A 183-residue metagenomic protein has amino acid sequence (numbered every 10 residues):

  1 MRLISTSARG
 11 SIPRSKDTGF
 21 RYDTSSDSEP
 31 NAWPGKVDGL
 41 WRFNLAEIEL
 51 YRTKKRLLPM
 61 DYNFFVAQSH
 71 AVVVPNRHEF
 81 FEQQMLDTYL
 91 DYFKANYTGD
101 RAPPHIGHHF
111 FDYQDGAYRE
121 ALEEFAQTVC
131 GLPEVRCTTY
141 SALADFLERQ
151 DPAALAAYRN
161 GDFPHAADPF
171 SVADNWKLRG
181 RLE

Functional and structural regions predicted by a protein language model:
M1, S5, D112-D115: Short, charged/polar micro-motifs that form catalytic or ligand-binding hotspots
R2-D100, A156, D174: Active-site-adjacent pocket scaffolds in enzyme catalytic domains
T18, Y22-P34, Q84-E183: C-terminal domain-boundary segment and adjacent tail
